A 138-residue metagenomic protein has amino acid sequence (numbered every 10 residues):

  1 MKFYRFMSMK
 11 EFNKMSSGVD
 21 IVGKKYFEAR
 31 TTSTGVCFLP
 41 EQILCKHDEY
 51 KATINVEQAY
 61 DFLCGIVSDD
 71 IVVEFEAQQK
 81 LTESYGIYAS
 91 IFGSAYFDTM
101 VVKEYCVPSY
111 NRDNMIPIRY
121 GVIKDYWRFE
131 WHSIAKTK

Functional and structural regions predicted by a protein language model:
M1-L39, L44-K51: ADP-ribose/NAD+-binding catalytic cleft of ART/PARP-like enzymes
F3-F6, T53-K138: Active-site and NAD+-binding cores of ADP-ribose-processing enzymes
